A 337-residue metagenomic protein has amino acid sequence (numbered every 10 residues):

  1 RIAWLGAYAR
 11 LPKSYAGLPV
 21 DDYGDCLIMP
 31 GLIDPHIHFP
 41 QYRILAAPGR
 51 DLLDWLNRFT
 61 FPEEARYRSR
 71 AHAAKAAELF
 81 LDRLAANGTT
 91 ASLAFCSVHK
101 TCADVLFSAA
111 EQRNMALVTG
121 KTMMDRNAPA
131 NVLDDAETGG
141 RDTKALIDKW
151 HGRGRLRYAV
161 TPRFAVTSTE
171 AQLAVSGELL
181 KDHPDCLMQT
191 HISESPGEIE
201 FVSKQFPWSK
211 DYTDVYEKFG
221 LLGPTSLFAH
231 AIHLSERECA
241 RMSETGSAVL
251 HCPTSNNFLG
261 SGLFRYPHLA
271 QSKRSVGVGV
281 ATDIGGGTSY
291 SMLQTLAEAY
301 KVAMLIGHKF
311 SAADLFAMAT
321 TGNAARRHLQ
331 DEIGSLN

Functional and structural regions predicted by a protein language model:
R1-M29, K181: Histidine-rich, glycine-flanked metal-binding segment
C26-P48: Di-metal (Zn2+ and/or Mg2+/Mn2+) metal-binding site signature of metallo-dependent hydrolases with the MBL/beta-CASP
L27, L45-M115, G139-G152: Alpha-helical scaffold segments that flank or form the walls of functional sites
G31-P35, S92-A94, L117-K121, Y158-P162 (+4 more regions): Hydrophobic faces of well-ordered beta-strands that scaffold small-molecule active sites in alpha/beta enzyme cores
R43-K75, N114, K121-A136, G140 (+4 more regions): Active-site gating loops and adjacent loop-to-helix segments of metal-dependent hydrolytic enzymes
T101-A231: Metal-coordinating catalytic core of metallo-dependent amide/deamination hydrolases
N114-A116, L180-D185, L221-P224, R241-L250 (+2 more regions): Glycine-enriched alpha-helix->loop->beta-strand junction motifs that scaffold or abut catalytic
K218-T225, P267-N337: His/Asp/Glu-enriched, well-ordered alpha-helical/loop segment that forms or immediately abuts the divalent-metal
